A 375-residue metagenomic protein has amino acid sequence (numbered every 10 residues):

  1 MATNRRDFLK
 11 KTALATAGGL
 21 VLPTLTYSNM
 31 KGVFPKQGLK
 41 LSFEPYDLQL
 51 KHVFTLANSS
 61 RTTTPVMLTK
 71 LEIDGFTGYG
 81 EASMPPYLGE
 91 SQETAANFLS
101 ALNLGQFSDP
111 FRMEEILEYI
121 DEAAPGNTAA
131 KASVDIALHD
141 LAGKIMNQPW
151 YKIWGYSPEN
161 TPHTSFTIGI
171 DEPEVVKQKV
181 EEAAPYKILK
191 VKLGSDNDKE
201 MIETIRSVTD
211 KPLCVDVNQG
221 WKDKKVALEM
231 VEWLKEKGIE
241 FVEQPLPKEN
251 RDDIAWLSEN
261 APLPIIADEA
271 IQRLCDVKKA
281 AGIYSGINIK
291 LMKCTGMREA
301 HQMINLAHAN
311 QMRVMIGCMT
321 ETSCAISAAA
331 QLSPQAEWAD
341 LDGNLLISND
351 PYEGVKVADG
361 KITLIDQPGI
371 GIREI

Functional and structural regions predicted by a protein language model:
M1-N4: N-terminal secretory signal peptides
D7-S28: N-terminal export signals
L14, G19, F34-L48, V66 (+2 more regions): Flexible C-terminal active-site loop/helix
T24-L56, T62, E72: C-terminal segment of N-terminal export signals and the immediately downstream linker at the start of the mature
P35-F43, E72, T77-I145: Metal- or metallocofactor-binding catalytic centers and their adjacent structured scaffolds across diverse enzyme
T69, G75, V134, N147 (+6 more regions): Conserved, mostly hydrophobic/aromatic
W150-A261: Metal-dependent enolase-superfamily TIM-barrel catalytic cores that perform enediolate-based chemistry
N260, I266, A270-L341: Catalytic alpha/beta core domains of metabolic enzymes, predominantly
